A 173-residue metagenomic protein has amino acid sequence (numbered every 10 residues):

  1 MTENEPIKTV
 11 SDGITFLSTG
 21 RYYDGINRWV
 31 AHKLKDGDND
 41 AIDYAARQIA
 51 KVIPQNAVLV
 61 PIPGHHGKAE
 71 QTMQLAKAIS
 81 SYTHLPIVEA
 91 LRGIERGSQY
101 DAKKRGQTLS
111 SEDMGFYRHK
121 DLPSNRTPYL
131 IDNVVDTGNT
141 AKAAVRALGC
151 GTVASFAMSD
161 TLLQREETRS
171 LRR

Functional and structural regions predicted by a protein language model:
M1-V58, R92-S124: Active-site-facing substrate-recognition patch
K35-D36, P63-K68: Short histidine/acidic/glycine/proline-rich micro-motifs that form metal- and phosphate-coordinating active-site loops
K51, S81, R146-C150: Short, well-ordered alpha-helices that flank and scaffold nucleotide-derived cofactor binding pockets
N56-H65, P128-Y129: Short glycine-rich phosphate-binding loop at a beta-alpha junction
V60, A76, V153: Residue-level signal for inorganic ion chemistry
G67-Q71, R96-Q99, T161-L162: Short catalytic/ligand-binding loop motif for oxyanion handling, primarily in non-cytosolic enzymes, centered on
A69-I87: Substrate-recognition/cap helix-loop segment adjacent to the acidic, metal-dependent catalytic center of Asp-based
V88-A90, Q99-R173: PRPP/pyrophosphate-binding module of the type I phosphoribosyltransferase fold
